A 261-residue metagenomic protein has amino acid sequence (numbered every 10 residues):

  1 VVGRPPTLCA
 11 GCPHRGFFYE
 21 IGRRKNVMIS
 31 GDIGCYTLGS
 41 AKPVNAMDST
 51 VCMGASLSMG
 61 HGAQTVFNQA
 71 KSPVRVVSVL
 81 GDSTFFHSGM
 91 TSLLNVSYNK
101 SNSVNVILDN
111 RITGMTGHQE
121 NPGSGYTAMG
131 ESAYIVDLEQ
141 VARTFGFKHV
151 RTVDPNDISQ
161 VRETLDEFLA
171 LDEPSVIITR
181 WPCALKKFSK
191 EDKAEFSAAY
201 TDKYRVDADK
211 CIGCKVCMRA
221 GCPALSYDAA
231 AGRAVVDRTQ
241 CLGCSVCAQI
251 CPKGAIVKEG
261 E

Functional and structural regions predicted by a protein language model:
V1-L57, V66: Active-site diphosphate/adenylate-binding microenvironment
V2, P6-H14, A46-M53, S83-F86 (+5 more regions): Hydrophobic alpha-helical scaffolding
L8, E20, M28-S30, S78-V79 (+10 more regions): Structured core elements
R15, Y19, L57-H61, V74 (+9 more regions): Feature representing long, continuous alpha-helical segments
N26, K100-S103, F147-V150, L171-V176 (+4 more regions): Active-site lining segments that contact anionic ligands and/or coordinate catalytic metals
S40-I178, K187-E191: Thiamine diphosphate
E167-P223: Glycine/aspartate-rich loop-and-adjacent alpha/beta segment that forms the canonical ThDP
F188, I212-D237, L242, V246-E261: Iron-sulfur cluster-binding cysteine motifs and their immediate structural context in ferredoxin-like electron-transfer
